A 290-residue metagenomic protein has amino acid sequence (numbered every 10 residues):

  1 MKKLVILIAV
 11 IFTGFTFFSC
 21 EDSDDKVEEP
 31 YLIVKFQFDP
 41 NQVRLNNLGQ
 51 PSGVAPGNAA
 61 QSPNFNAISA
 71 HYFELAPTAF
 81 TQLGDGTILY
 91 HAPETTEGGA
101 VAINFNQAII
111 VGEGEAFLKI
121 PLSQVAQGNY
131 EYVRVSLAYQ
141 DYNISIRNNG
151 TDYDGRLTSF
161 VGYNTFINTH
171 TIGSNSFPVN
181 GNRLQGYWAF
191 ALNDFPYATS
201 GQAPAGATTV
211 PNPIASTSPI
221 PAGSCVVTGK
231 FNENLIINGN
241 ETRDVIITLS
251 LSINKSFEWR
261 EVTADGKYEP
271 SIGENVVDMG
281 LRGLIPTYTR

Functional and structural regions predicted by a protein language model:
M1-L4: Positively charged n-region of N-terminal signal peptides that target proteins for export
I6-A9: Sec-dependent N-terminal signal peptides
T16-S19: C-terminal motif of bacterial Sec signal peptides marking the signal peptidase cleavage site
E21-R290: A short, solvent-exposed, low-complexity linear motif enriched for acidic/polar residues with Pro/Gly/Ser/Thr
